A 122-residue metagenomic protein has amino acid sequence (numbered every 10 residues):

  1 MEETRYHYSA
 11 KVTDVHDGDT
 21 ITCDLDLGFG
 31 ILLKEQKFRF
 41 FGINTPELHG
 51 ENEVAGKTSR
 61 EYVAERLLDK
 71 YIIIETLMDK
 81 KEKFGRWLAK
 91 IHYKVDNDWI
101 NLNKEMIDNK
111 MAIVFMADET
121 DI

Functional and structural regions predicted by a protein language model:
M1-I122: Small beta-barrel nucleic-acid-binding modules, primarily SNase/OB-fold domains and secondarily Tudor-like barrels
